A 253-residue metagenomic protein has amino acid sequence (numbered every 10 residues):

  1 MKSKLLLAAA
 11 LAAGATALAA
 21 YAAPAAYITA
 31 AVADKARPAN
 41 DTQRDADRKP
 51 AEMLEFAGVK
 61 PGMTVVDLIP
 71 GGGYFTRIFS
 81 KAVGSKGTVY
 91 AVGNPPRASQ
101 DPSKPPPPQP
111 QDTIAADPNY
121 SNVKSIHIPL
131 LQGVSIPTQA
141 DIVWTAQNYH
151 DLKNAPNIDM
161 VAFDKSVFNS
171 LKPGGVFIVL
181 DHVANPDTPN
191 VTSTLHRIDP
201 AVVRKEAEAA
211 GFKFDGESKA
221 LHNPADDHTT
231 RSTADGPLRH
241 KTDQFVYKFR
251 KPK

Functional and structural regions predicted by a protein language model:
I28-F56, K60: Class I SAM-dependent methyltransferase Rossmann-like catalytic core, especially the SAM/SAH-binding loop
G62-G71: Conserved class I S-adenosyl-L-methionine
M63, Y120, V134-V143: A short acidic, Gly/Pro-enriched loop at the edge of an enzyme's catalytic core that lines a small-molecule cofactor
S80-K81, D159-P173: A short glycine-rich, Lys/Arg-flanked "PGG" loop and its adjoining helix->strand segment in the class I
Y90, D164, G174-V183: Conserved beta-strand signature within the Rossmann-like core of class I S-adenosyl-L-methionine
A115, N190-E217: Conserved Class I S-adenosyl-L-methionine
P129-L130, A140-V161: A short SAM/SAH-binding and catalytic strip from SAM-dependent methyltransferases
A225-K253: Core SAM-dependent methyltransferase catalytic element
